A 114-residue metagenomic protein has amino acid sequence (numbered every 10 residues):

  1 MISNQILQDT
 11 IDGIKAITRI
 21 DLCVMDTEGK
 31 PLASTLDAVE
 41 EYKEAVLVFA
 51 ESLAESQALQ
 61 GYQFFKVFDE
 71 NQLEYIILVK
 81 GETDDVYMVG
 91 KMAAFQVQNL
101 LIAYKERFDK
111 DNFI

Functional and structural regions predicted by a protein language model:
M1-I114: Hydrophobic, helix-rich cores of sensory/ligand-binding and other regulatory modules that couple small-molecule
